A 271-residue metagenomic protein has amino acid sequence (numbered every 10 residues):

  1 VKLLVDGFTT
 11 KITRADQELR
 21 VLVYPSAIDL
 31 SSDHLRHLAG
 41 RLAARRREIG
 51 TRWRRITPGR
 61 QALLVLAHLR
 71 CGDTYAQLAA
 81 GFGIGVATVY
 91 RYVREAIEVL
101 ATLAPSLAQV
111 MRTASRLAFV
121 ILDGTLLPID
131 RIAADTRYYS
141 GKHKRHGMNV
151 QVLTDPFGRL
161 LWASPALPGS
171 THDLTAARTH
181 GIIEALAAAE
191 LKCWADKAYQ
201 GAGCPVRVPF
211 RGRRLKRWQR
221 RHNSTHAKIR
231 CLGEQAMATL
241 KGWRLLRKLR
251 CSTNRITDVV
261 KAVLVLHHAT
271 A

Functional and structural regions predicted by a protein language model:
V1-W53, G201: Charged, often Cys/His-bearing segments associated with DNA-binding zinc-finger transcription factors
A27, W53, A67, F82-G85 (+1 more regions): Short secondary-structure transition/capping motifs
S31, T57, K216-W218: Ser/Thr-centered flexible coil motifs
G50, G59-Q61, R221-H222: A short, structure-level motif marking secondary-structure boundaries and short turns
R55-P58, H143: Short, solvent-exposed segments of well-ordered alpha helices
T57-C71: Short, amphipathic alpha-helical "recognition" segments used to contact nucleic acids or chromatin
Q77-R94, E98-A271: Short, well-ordered secondary-structure "scaffold" segments embedded in the functional core of diverse domains
